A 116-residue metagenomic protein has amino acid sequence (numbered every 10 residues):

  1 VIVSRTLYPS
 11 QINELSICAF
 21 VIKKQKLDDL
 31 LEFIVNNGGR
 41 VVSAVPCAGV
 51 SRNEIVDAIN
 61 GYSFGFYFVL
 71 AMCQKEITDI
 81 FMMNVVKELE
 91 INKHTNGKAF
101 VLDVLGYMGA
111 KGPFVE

Functional and structural regions predicted by a protein language model:
V1-E116: Positively charged, small/polar-rich N-terminal and surface patches that mediate targeting and assembly and bind
